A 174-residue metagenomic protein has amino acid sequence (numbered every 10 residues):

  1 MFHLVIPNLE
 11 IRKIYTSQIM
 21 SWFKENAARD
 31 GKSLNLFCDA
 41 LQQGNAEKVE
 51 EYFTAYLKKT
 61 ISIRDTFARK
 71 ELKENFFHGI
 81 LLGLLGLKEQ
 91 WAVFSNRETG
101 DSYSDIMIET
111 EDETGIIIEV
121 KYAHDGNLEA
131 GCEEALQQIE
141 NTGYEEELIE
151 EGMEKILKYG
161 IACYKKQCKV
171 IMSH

Functional and structural regions predicted by a protein language model:
M1-G143, C168-H174: Extended alpha-helical interface modules used as scaffolds for assembling large macromolecular complexes
E147, E151-H174: Domain-level recognition of nuclease-like catalytic cores that cleave nucleotide substrates
